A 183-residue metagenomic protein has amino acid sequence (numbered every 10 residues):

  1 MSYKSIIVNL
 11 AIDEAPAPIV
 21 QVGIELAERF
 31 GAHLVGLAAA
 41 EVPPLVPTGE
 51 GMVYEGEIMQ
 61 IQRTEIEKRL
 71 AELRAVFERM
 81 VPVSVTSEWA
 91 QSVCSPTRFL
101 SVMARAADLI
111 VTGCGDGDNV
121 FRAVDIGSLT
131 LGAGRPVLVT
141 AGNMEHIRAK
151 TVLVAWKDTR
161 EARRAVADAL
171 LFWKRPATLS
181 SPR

Functional and structural regions predicted by a protein language model:
M1, E25, R29, E41 (+1 more regions): Structural beta-alpha unit
M1-E57, G132-R135, M144-R183: Small/aliphatic-rich secondary-structure junction motif
N9-A11, I61-E65, S87, G113-C114: Short, contiguous strand/loop micro-motifs
D13-E14, V93-T97, G117-D118, T159-R160: Short beta->alpha connector loops
V20-R29, F99-E145: Gly/Ser-rich helix-loop-strand patches that form or flank binding pockets for ribonucleotide-derived cofactors
G36, E88-Q91, V139: A structural preference for short, hydrophobic beta-strand core positions in alpha/beta folds
G56-E72: A short acidic, glycine-rich active-site loop that binds or catalyzes chemistry on phosphate/adenosine moieties
A75, V124-S128, A167: Residues on a specific face of well-ordered alpha-helices
